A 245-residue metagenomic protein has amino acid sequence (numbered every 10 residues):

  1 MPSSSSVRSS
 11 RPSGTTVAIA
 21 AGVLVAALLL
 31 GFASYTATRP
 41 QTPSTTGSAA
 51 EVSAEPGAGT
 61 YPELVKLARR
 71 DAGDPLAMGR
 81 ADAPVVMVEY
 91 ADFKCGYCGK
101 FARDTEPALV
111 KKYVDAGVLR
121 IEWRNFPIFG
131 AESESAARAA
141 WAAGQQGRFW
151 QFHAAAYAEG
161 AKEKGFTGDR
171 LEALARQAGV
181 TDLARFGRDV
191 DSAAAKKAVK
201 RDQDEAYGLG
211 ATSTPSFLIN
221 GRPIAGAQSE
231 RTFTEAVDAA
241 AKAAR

Functional and structural regions predicted by a protein language model:
M1-E55, Q177-R245: C-terminal cap of thioredoxin/glutaredoxin-like
P56-A72: Short coil-to-helix leader/linker segments, especially the first N-terminal amphipathic alpha-helix with its helix
A68-V85: A short beta-strand-turn-helix
A72-P75, E106-A108, Q203-E205: A generic local structural motif
A83, A91-R176: Structural alpha/beta surface segment adjacent to cysteine/selenocysteine redox centers across thiol/disulfide enzymes
E89-D92, A211: Processing junctions and N-termini across compartments
